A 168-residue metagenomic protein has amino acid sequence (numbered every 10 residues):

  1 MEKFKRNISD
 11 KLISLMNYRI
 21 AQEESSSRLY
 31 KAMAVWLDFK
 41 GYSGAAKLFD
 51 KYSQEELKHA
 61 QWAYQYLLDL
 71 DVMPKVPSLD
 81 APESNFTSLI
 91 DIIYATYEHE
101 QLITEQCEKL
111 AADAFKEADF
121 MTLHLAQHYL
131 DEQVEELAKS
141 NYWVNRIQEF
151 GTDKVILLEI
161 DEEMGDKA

Functional and structural regions predicted by a protein language model:
M1-A168: Iron-associated oxidoreductase/ferritin-like identity signal
